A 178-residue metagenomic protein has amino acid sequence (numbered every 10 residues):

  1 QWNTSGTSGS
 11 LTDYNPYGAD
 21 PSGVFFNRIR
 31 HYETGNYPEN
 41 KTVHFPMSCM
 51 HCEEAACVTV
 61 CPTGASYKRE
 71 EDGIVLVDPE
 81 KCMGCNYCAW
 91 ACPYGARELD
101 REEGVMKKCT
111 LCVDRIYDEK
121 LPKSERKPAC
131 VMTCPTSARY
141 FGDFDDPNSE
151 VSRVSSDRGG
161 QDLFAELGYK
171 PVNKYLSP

Functional and structural regions predicted by a protein language model:
Q1-P178: Non-ligating segments of multi-cofactor redox enzymes
